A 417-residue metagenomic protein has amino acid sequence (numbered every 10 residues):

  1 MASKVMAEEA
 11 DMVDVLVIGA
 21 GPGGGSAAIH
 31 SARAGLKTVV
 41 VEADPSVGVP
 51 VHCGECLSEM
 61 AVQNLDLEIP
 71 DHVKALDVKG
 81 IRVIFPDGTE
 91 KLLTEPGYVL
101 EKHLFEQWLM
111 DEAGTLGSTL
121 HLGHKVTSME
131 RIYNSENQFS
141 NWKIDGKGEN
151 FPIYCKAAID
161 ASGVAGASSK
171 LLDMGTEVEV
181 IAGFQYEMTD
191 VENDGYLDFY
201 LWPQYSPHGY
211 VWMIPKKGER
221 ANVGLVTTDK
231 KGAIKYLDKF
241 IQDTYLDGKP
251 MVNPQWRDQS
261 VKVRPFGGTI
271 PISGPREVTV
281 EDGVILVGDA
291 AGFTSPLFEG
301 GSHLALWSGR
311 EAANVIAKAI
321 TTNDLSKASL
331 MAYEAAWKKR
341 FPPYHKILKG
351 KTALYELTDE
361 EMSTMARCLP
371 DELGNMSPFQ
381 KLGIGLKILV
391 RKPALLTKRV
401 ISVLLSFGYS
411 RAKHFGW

Functional and structural regions predicted by a protein language model:
M6-G21: Beta1/beta-strand and adjacent pyrophosphate-binding region of the FAD-binding site in flavoprotein oxidoreductases
G19, A161-S162, V287: Short, well-ordered coil/turn residues at beta-beta hairpins and beta-strand->alpha-helix junctions within
A20, A32-V51: Glycine-rich FAD pyrophosphate-binding loop
G24-G25: N-terminal Rossmann-fold NAD(P) dinucleotide-binding loop
A34, E112-Q255, P271, R276 (+1 more regions): Predominantly flavin-linked oxidoreductase catalytic cores and closely associated redox partners
S58-M110: A conserved beta-strand/loop capping segment in the N-terminal third of enzymes that catalyze redox or closely related
V99, K125-S128, K231-V315, I320-T321 (+1 more regions): FAD/FMN-dependent oxidoreductases across multiple families
A317-W417: C-terminal helical "tail/cap" subdomain of flavin- and related membrane-associated enzymes
